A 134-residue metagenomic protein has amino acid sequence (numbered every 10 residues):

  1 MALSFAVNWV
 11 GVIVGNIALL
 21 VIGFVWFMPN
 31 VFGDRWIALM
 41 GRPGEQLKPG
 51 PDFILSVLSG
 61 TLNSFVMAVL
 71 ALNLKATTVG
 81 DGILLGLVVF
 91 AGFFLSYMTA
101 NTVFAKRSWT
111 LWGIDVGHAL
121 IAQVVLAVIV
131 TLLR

Functional and structural regions predicted by a protein language model:
M1-R134: Juxtamembrane/disordered regions of integral membrane proteins
